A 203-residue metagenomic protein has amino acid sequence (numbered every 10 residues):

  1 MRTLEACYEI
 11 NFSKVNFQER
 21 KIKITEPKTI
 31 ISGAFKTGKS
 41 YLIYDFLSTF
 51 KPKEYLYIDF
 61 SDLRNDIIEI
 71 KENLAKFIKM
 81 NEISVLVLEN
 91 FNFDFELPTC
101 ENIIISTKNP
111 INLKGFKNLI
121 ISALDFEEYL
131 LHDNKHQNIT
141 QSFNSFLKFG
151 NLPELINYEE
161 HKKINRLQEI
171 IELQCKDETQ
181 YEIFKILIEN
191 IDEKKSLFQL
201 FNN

Functional and structural regions predicted by a protein language model:
M1-T25: N-terminal pre-Walker A segment at the start of P-loop NTPase domains
T25-Y44: Walker A/P-loop nucleotide-binding motif
S48-D62: Conserved catalytic segments around the Walker B and adjacent sensor/switch elements of P-loop NTPase domains
F60, L74-E96: Conserved P-loop NTPase "ATPase switch" module shared by AAA+ and STAND
N65-E69, N90-C100: Conserved ATPase-coupling elements of RecA-like P-loop NTPase cores
V87-E89, E101-N109, I120: Structural recognition of the conserved hydrophobic beta-strand(s) that form the central parallel beta-sheet of P-loop
N112-E128: A short helix-turn-beta junction within AAA+ P-loop NTPase domains corresponding to the substrate/partner-engaging
L131-N203: Interdomain hinge/linker elements that couple catalytic modules in large macromolecular machines
